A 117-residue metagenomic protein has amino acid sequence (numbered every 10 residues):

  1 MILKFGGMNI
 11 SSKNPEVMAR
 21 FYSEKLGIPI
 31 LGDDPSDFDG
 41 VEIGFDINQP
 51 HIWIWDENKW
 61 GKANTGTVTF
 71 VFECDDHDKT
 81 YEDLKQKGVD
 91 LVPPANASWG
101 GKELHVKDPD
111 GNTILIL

Functional and structural regions predicted by a protein language model:
M1-L3, G7-I10, L31-D33, Y81-L117: Vicinal oxygen chelate
I2, N9-P50: Core segments of cupin and vicinal oxygen chelate
K4-K13, V41-I43, K59-K85, K102-K107: Vicinal oxygen chelate
V17-R20, E24, D78-Q86, D90: Replace "anionic and nucleotidyl ligands
Y22, I54-E57, L115: Active-site-proximal beta-strand elements of phosphoester/diester hydrolases
N48-I52, K62, D110-I114: Short, charged/polar, Gly/Pro-enriched secondary-structure boundary elements
W55-K59, L91-V92: A generic local structural motif
